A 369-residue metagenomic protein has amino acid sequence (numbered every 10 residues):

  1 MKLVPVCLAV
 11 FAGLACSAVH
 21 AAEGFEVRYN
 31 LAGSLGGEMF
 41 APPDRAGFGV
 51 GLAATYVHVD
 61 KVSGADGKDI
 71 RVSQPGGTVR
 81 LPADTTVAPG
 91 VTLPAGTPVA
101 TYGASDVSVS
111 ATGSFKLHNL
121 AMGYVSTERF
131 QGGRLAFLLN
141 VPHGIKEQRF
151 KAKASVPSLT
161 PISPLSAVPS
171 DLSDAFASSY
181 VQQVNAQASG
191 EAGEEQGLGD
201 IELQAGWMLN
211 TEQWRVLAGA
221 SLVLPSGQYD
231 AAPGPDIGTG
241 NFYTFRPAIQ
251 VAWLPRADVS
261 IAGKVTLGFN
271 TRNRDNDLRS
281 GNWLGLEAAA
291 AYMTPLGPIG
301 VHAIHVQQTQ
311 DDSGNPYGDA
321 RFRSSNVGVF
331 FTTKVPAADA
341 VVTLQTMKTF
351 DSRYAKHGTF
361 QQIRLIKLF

Functional and structural regions predicted by a protein language model:
V19-G51, V59-T78: Outer-membrane beta-barrel biogenesis signature
E23-G24, M39-G47, V59-S63, T127-L135 (+6 more regions): Short loop/turn motifs that connect adjacent beta-strands in outer-membrane beta-barrel proteins
G36-G37, A104-S110, A186-A192, A232-I237 (+3 more regions): Extracellular loop and loop/strand-boundary signature of outer-membrane beta-barrel proteins
A41, L52-A54, L120-S126, L139 (+9 more regions): Residues on the lipid-exposed face of transmembrane beta-strands in outer-membrane beta-barrel proteins
A46, T112-L120, A152, E195-I201 (+4 more regions): Residues that define the transmembrane beta-barrel architecture of outer-membrane proteins
G49-G51, R134-L138, R215-G219, S260-K264 (+3 more regions): Residue-level detector of the transmembrane beta-barrel scaffold of outer-membrane proteins
T55, R71-V72, V87, A95-V99 (+1 more regions): Outer membrane beta-barrel transmembrane domains
A95-T101, E128-N273, D277-R279: Outer-membrane pore/translocation modules
